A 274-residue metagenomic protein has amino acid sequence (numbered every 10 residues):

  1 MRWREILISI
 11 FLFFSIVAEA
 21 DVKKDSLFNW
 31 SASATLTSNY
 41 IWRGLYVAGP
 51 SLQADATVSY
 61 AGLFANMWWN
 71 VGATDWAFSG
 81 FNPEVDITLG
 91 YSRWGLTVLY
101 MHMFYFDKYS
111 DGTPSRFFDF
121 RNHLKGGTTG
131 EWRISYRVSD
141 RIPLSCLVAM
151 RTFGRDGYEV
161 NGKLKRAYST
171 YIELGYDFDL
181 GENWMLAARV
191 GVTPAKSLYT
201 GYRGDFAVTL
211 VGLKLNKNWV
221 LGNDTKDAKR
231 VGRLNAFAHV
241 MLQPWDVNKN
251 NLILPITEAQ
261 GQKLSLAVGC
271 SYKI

Functional and structural regions predicted by a protein language model:
D21-D75: Short glycine/proline- and aromatic-enriched beta-strand/turn motifs that initiate or cap beta-hairpins
D21-N29, R141-L144, D179-A187, N218-A236 (+1 more regions): Short loop/turn motifs that connect adjacent beta-strands in outer-membrane beta-barrel proteins
S26-W30, A48-L52, S59, F81-V85 (+5 more regions): Residues that define the transmembrane beta-barrel architecture of outer-membrane proteins
A34-L36, A54-Y60, I87-Y91, Y100 (+7 more regions): Residues on the lipid-exposed face of transmembrane beta-strands in outer-membrane beta-barrel proteins
L36-Y40, Y60-G62, W69-D75, R93-G95 (+8 more regions): Transmembrane beta-strands of outer-membrane beta-barrel pores
G44-G49, W76-P83, Y109-D119, R155-L164 (+2 more regions): Outer-membrane beta-barrel translocator domains and adjoining extracellular loop/strand segments of Gram-negative
R121-L198, V211, K226: Detector for outer-membrane/organellar transmembrane beta-barrel domains, recognizing the amphipathic beta-strand
K196-I274: Predominantly the C-terminal beta-signal and adjacent terminal strand-loop region of outer-membrane beta-barrel
